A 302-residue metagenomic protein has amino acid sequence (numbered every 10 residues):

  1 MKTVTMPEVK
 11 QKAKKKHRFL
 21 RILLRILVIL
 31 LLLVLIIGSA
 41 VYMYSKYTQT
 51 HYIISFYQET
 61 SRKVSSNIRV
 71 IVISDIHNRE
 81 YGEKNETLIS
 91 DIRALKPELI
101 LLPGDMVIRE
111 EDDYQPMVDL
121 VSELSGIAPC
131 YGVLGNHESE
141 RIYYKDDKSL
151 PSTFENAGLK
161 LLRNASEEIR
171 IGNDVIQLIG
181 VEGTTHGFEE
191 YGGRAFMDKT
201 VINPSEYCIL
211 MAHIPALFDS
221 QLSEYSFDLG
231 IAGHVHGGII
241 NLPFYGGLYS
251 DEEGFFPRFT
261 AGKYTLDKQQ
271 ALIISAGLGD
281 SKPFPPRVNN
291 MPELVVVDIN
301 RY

Functional and structural regions predicted by a protein language model:
K2-V64: N-terminal membrane-anchoring alpha-helices
Q49-G82, R194-A212: Mobile, glycine- and charge-enriched loop segments and immediately flanking short secondary-structure elements within
Q58-I71, L159-K160, S166-I179, N203-Y207 (+2 more regions): Beta-strand-turn-beta hairpins that frame and shape the catalytic cleft of phosphate-ester-processing enzymes
S66-L162: Membrane-embedded segments
H77, V107, H137-E138, S166-E167 (+4 more regions): Catalytic metal-binding/acid-base residues of hydrolase active sites
E98-I100, E206-C208, D228: Conserved acidic residues
K145-L159, I171-M211, F218-S220, F284-N290: Binuclear metal-dependent hydrolase catalytic cores centered on His/Asp/Glu-rich metal-binding motifs
P215-V295, Y302: Conserved beta-sheet core of the metallophosphoesterase superfamily
